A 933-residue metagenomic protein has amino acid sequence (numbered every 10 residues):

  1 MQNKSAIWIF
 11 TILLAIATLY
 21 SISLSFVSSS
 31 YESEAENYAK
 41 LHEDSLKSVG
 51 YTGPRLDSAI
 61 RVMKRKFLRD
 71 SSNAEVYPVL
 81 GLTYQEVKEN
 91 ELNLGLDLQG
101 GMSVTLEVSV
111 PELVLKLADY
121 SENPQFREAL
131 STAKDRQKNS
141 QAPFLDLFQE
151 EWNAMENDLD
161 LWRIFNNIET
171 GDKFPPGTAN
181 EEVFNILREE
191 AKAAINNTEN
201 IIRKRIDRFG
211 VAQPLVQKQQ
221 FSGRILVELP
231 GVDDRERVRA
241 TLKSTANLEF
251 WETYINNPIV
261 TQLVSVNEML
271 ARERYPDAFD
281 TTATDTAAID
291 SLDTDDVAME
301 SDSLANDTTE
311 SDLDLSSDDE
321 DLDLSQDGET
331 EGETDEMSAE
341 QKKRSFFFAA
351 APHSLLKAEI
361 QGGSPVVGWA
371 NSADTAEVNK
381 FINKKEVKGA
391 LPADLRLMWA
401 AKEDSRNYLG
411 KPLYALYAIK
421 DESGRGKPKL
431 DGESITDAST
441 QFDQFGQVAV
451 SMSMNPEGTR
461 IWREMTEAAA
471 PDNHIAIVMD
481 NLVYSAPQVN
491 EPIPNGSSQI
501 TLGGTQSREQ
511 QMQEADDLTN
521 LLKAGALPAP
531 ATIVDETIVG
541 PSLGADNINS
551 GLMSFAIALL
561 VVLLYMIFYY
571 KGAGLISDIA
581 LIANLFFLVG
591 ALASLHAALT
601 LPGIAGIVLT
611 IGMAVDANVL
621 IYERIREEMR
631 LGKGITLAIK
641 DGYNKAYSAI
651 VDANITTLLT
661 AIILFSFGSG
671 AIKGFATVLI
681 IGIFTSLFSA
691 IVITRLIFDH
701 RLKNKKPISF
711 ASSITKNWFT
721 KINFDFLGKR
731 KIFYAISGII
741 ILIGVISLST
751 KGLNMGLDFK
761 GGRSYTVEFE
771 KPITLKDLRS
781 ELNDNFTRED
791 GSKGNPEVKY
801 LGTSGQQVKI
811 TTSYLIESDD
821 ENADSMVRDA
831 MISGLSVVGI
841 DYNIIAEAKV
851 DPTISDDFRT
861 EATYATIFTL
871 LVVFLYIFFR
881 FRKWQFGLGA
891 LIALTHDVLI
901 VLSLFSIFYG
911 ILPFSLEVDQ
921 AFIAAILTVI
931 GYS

Functional and structural regions predicted by a protein language model:
M1-S28, S709-M755: Signature of alpha-helical transmembrane segments and their immediate interfacial
Q2-K4, V450-S451, N455-A476, A545 (+3 more regions): Interfacial segments of transmembrane alpha-helices in multi-pass membrane proteins
S23, V27-Y31, E43-D44, Y51-Q488 (+1 more regions): Non-transmembrane, solvent-exposed regions of membrane trafficking/translocation machinery
E228, Q513-I557, V561, S825-F868 (+1 more regions): Juxtamembrane "pre-transmembrane" interface segments
M566, L581-L585, I604-N618, I662 (+3 more regions): Hydrophobic transmembrane alpha-helices
M629-I655: Helix-loop junctions and hydrophobic alpha-helical segments within the transmembrane domains of large membrane
G674-T715, H896: Transmembrane alpha-helices and their membrane-interface boundaries in multi-pass membrane transporters and channels
I746-R788, K793-P796: Juxtamembrane segments of multi-pass membrane proteins
